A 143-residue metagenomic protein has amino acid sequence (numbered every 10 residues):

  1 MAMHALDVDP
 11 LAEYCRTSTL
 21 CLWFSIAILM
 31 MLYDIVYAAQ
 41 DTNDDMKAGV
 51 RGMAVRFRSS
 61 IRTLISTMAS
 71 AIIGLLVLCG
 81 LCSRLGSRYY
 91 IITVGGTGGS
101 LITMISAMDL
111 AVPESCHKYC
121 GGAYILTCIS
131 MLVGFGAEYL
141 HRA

Functional and structural regions predicted by a protein language model:
M1-A143: Multi-pass alpha-helical membrane architecture of UbiA-family and related isoprenoid/lipid prenyltransferases
